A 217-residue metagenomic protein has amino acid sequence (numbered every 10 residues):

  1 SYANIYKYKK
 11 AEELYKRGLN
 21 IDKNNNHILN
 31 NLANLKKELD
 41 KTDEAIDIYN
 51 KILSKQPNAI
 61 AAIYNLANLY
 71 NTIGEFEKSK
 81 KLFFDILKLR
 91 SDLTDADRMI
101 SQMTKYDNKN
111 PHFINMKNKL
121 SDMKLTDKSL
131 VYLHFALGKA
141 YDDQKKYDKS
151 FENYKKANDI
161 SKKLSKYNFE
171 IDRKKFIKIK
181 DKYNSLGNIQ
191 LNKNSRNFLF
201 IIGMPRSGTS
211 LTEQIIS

Functional and structural regions predicted by a protein language model:
S1-S217: Alpha-helical solenoid repeat scaffolds of the TPR/TPR-like class and their adjacent stem/linker regions that mediate
